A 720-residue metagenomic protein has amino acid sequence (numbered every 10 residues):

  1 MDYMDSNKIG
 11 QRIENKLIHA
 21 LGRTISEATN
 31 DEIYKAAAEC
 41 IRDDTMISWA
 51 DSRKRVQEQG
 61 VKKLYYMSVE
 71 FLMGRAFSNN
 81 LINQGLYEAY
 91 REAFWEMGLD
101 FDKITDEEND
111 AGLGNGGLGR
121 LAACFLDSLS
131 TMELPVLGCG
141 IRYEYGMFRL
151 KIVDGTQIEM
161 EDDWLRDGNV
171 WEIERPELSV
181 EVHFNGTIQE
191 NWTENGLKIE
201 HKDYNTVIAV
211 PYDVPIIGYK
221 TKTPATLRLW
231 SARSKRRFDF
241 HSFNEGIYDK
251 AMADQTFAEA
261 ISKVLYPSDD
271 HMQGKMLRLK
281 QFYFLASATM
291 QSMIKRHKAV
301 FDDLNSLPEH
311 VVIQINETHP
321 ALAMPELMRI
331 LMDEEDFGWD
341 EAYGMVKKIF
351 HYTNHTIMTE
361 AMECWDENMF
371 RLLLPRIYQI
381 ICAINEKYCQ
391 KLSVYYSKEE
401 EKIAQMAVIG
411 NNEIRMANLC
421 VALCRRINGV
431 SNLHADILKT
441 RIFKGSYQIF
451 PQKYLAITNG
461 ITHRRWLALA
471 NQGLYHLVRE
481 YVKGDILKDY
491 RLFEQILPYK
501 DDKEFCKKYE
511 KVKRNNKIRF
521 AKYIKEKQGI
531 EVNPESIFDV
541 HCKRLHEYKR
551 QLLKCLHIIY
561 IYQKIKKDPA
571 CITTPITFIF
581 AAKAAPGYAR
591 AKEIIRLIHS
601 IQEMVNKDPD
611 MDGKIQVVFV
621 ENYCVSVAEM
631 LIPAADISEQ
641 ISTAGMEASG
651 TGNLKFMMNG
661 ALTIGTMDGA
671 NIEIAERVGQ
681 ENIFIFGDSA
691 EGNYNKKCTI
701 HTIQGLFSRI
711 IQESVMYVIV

Functional and structural regions predicted by a protein language model:
M1-V720: A conserved ligand/cofactor-binding region detector
